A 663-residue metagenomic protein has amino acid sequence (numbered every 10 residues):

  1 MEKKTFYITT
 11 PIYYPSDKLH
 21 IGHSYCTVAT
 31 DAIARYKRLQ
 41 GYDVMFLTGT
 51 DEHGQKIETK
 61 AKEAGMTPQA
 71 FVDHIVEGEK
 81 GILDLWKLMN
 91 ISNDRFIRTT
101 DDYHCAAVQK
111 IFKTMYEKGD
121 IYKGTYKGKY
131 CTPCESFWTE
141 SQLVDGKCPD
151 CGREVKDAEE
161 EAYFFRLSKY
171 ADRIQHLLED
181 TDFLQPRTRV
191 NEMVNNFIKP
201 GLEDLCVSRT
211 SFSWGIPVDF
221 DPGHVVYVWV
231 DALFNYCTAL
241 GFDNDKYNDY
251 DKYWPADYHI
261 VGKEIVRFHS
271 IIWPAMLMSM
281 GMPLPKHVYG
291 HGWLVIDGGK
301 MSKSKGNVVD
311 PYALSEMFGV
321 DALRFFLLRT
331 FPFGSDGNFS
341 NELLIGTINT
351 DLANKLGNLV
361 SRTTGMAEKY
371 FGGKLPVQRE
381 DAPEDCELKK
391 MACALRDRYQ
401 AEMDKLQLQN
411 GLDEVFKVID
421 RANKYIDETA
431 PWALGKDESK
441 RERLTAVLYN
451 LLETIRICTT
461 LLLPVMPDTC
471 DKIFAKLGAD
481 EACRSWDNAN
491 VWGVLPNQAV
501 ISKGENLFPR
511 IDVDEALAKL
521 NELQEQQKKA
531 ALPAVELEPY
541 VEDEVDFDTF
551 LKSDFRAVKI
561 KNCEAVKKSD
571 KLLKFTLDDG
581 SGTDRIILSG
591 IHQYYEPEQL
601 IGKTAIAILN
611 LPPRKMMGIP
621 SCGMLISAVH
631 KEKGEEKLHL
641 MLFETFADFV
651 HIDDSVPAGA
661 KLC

Functional and structural regions predicted by a protein language model:
M1-E2, Y36-D43, A64-P68, L88 (+7 more regions): Secondary-structure transition/capping motifs at alpha-helix termini and the adjoining loop/turn into the next element
M1-T48, Y103-A107, C151, D157-K369 (+1 more regions): Structured secondary-structure scaffolds
E2-I75, I97-F112, E117, C134 (+5 more regions): N-terminal catalytic cores of NTP/NDP-binding nucleotidyl/phosphoryl-transfer enzymes
E77-S92: A glycine-rich helix N-cap at a beta->alpha junction
K118-A171, Q175: Cys/His-rich short segments
K123, S335, L343-E380, M391-V500 (+1 more regions): Helix-rich, typically C-terminal accessory recognition domains appended to large enzymatic cores
I473-T549: Intrinsic disorder at enzyme termini
A531-C663: Phosphate-backbone binding interfaces of nucleic-acid-interacting proteins
